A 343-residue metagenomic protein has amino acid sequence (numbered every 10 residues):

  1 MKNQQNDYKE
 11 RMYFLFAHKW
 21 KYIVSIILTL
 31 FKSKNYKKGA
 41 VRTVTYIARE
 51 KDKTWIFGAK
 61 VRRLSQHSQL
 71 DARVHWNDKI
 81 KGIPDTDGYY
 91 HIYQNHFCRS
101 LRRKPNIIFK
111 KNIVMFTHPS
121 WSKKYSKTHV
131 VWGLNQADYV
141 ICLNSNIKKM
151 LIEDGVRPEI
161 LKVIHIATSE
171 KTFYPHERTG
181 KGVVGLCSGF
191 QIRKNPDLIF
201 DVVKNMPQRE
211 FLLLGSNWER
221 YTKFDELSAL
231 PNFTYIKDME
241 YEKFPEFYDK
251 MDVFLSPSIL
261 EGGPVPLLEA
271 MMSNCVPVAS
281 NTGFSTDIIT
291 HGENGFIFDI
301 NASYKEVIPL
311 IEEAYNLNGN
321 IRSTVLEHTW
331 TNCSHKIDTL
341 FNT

Functional and structural regions predicted by a protein language model:
K2-Y93: N-terminal pre-catalytic "stem/leader" segment of glycosyltransferase-like enzymes
Y125, I152-E153, V163-K181: Acidic anion/phosphate-binding donor-loop and adjacent secondary structure in glycosyltransferase catalytic cores
P175-K194, F200-M206, L212: Conserved donor-binding/catalytic core segment of Leloir-type glycosyltransferases
T222-M239: Nucleotide-activated donor-binding/catalytic signature segment of Leloir-type glycosyltransferases, i.e., the conserved
E246-M251, S256: Short alpha-helical donor nucleotide-sugar binding micro-motif in glycosyltransferases
I259: Aromatic "clamp/platform" in nucleotide-sugar-dependent glycosyltransferases that forms part of the donor/acceptor
V276-A279: Short hydrophobic beta-strand element within catalytic cores of glycosyltransferases and related nucleotide-activated
A302, Y315-T343: A charged, aromatic-enriched C-terminal amphipathic alpha-helix characteristic of glycosyltransferases across folds
